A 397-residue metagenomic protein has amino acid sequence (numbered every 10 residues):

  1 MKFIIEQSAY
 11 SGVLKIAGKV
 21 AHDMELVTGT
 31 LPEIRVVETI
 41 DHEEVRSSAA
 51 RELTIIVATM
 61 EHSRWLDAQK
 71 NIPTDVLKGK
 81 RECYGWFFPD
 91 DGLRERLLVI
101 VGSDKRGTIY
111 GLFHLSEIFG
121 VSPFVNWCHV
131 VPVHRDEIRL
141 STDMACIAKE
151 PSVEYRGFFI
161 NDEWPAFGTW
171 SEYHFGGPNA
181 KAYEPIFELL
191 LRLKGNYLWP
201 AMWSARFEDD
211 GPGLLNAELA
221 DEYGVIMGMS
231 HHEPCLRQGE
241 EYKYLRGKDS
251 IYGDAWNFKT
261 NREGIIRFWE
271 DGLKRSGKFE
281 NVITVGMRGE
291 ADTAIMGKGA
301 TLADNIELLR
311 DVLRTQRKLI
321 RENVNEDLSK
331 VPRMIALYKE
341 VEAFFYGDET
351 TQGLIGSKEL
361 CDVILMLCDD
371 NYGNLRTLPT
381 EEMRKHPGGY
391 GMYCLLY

Functional and structural regions predicted by a protein language model:
M1-E150: Contiguous, structured surface segment used for ligand recognition
E6-S11, L97-G102, N161-A180, N196-E208 (+4 more regions): The substrate-binding groove and active-site-proximal loops of carbohydrate-active enzymes, especially glycoside
S11-G12, S63-W65, R106-T108, P165-G168 (+9 more regions): Flexible loop/turn segments at secondary-structure boundaries
V36, V133-S141, G211-L214, L219-E222 (+1 more regions): Gly/Pro-rich turn-and-neighbor structural signature
M60-W65, G85-F88, G92-V131, R206 (+1 more regions): Hydrophobic or amphipathic alpha-helical targeting/insertion segments
F124-F175, A182-A201, G388-G391: An acidic-aromatic substrate-binding cleft motif
R156-I160, L191, Y197-P200, M227-H231 (+4 more regions): Hydrophobic faces of well-ordered beta-strands that scaffold small-molecule active sites in alpha/beta enzyme cores
G176-R206, P212-L215, L219-S230, K278: Catalytic domains of carbohydrate-active enzymes, especially glycoside hydrolases
